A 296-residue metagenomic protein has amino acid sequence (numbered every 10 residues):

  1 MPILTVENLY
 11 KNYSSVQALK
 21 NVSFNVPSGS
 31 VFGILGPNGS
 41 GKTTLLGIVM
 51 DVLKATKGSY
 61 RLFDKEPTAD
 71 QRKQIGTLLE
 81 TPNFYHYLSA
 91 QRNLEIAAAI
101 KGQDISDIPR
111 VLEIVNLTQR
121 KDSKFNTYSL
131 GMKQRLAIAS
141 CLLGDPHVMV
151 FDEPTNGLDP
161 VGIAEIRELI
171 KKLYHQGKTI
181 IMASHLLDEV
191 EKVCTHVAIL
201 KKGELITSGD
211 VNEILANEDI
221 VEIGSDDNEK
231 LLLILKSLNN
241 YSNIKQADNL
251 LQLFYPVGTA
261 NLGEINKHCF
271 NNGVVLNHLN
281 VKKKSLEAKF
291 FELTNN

Functional and structural regions predicted by a protein language model:
M1-Y10, N296: ABC-family P-loop ATPase nucleotide-binding domain
L4, K11-M182, L187-K201, T207: ABC transporter nucleotide-binding domains
L53, L293-T294: Short, hydrophobic alpha-helical segments
I75-G76, L112, N212-L215, F290-F291: Conserved protein kinase catalytic domain
G102, N295-N296: Non-catalytic alpha-helical coupling and interface elements of nucleotide-dependent molecular machines and regulators
R167-L253: ABC transporter nucleotide-binding domain
I220-L293: Short, charged/small-residue-rich alpha-helical element at the C-terminal edge of ABC transporter nucleotide-binding
